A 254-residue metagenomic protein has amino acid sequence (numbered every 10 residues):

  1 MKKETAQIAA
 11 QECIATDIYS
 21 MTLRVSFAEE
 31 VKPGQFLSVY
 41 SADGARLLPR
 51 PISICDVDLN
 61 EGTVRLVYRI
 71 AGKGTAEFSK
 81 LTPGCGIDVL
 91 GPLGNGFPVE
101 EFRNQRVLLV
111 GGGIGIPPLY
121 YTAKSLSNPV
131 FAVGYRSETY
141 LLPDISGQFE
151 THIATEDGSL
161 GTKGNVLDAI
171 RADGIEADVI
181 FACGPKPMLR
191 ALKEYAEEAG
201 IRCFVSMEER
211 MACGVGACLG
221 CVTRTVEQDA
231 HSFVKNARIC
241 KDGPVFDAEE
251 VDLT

Functional and structural regions predicted by a protein language model:
K2-P83: Ferredoxin-reductase
A45-L48, E197, E250-D252: N-terminal [4Fe-4S]-dependent radical SAM core
K73-R210: FNR/FR-type flavoprotein reductase catalytic core
P118, K186, E208-P244: Local cysteine-cluster metal-coordination motifs and their immediate loop/turn environment, predominantly Fe-S cluster
V166, F233-V234, G243-T254: A charged, well-structured terminal subsegment
